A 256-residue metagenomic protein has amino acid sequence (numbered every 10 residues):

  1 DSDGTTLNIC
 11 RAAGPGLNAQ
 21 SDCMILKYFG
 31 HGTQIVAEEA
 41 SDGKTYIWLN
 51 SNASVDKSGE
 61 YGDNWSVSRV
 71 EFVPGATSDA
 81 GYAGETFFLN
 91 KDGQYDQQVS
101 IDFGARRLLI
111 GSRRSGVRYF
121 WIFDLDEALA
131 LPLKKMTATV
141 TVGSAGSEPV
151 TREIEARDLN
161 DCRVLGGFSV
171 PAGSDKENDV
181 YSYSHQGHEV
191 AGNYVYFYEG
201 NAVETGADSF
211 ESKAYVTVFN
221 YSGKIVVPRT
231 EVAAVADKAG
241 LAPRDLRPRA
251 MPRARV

Functional and structural regions predicted by a protein language model:
D1, H31-T45, L49-N50, S54 (+3 more regions): Structural signature of eukaryotic scaffold interfaces centered on beta-propeller domains
D1-G32: N-terminal carbohydrate-binding/catalytic regions of secreted carbohydrate-active enzymes
D1-G4, D42, N52-G59, R114-R118 (+1 more regions): Short glycine/acidic-enriched loop and turn motifs that connect beta-strands
G4-G16, G59-A76, V117-S147, S209-V226 (+1 more regions): Beta-propeller blade signature
N18-K27, T77-K91, A130-K176, I225-P243: Beta-propeller fold detector
Y28-T33, K57-G104: Asp-box/WD-like beta-propeller blade repeats and closely related beta-sheet repeat scaffolds
E39-K44, E71-A80, I101-R107, E127-L133: Secondary-structure boundary elements
R163, G167-P243: Loop/turn-rich, solvent-exposed surfaces of beta-rich toroidal or solenoidal domains
